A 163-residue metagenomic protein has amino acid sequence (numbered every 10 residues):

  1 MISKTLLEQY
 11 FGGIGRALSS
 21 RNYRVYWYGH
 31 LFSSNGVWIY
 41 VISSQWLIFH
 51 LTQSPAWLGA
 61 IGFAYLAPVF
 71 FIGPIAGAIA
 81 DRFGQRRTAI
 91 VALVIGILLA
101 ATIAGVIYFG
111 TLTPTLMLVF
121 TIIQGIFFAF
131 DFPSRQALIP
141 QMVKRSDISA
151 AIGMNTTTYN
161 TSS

Functional and structural regions predicted by a protein language model:
M1-S163: Alpha-helical transmembrane-bundle signature of multi-pass membrane transport and export proteins
